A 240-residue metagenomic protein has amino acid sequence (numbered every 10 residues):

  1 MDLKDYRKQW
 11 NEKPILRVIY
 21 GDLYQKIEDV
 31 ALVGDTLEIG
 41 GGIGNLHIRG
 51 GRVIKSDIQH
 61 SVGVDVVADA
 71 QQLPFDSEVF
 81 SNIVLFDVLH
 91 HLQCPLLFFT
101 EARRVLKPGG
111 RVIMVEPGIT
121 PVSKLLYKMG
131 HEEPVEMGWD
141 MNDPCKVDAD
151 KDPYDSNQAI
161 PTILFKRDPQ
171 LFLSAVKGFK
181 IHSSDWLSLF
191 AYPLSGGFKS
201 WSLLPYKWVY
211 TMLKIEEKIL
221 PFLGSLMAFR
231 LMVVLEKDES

Functional and structural regions predicted by a protein language model:
M1-Q71: Conserved N-terminal segment of class I S-adenosyl-L-methionine
Q71-I83: A short acidic, Gly/Pro-enriched loop at the edge of an enzyme's catalytic core that lines a small-molecule cofactor
E78, Q93-L97, P117, V122: Short N-terminal helix/helix-N-cap motif within the alpha/beta-hydrolase-1
N82-V88, M114: A short beta-strand submotif of the Rossmann-like class I SAM-dependent methyltransferase core that lines
L96-R111: A short glycine-rich, Lys/Arg-flanked "PGG" loop and its adjoining helix->strand segment in the class I
V112-D148: Conserved class I S-adenosyl-L-methionine
K151-P169: Acceptor-substrate binding/catalytic loop of class I
S174-G178, H182-S240: A C-terminal cap/extension of S-adenosyl-L-methionine-dependent methyltransferases that defines the acceptor-substrate
